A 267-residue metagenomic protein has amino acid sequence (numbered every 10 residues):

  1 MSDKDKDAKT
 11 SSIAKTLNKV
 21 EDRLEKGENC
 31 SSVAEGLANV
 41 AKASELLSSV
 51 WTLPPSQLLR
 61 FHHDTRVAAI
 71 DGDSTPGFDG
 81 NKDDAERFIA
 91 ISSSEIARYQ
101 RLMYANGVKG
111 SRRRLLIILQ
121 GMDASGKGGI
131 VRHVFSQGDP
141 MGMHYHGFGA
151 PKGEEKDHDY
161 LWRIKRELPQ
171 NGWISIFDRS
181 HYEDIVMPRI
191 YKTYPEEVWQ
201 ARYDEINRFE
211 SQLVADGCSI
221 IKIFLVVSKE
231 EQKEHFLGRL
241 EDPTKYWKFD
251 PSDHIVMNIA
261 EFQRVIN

Functional and structural regions predicted by a protein language model:
S2, M187-E205, L213-V265: A glycine- and Lys/Arg-enriched "phosphate-lid" helix/loop adjacent to the NTP-binding pocket of small-molecule kinases
G36-E95: Charged, amphipathic alpha-helical linker segments immediately N-terminal to NTP-binding catalytic cores
N81-D84, M143-F148, G153-V198: Conserved nucleotide-sensing/catalytic segment adjacent to the nucleotide-binding pocket in NTP-handling enzymes
R98-V108: Pre-Walker A adenine-sensing motif
S111-L116, G172: Pre-Walker A (Motif I) flank of P-loop NTPase domains
L115-D123, K222-V226: Extended hydrophobic secondary-structure segments that form protein cores and membrane-embedded regions
L119-V134: Glycine-rich phosphate-binding P-loop
Q137-G149, L168, T244-N258: Acidic, His- and aromatic-enriched active-site or binding-groove loops in soluble protein domains that engage sugars
